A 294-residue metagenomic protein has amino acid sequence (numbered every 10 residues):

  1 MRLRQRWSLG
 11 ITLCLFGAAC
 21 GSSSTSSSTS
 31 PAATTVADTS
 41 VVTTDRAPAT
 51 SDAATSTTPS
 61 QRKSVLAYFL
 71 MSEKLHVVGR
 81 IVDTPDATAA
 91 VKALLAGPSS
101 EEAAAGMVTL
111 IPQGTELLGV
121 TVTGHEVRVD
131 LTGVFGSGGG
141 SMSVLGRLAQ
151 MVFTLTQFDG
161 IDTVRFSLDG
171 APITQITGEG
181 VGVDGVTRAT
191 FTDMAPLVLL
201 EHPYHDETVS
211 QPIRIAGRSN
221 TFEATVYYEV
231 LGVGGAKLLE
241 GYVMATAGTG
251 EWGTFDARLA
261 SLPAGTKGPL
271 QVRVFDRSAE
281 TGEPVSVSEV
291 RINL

Functional and structural regions predicted by a protein language model:
R2-G10, C14, C20-L294: Bimodal "functional hotspot" detector
